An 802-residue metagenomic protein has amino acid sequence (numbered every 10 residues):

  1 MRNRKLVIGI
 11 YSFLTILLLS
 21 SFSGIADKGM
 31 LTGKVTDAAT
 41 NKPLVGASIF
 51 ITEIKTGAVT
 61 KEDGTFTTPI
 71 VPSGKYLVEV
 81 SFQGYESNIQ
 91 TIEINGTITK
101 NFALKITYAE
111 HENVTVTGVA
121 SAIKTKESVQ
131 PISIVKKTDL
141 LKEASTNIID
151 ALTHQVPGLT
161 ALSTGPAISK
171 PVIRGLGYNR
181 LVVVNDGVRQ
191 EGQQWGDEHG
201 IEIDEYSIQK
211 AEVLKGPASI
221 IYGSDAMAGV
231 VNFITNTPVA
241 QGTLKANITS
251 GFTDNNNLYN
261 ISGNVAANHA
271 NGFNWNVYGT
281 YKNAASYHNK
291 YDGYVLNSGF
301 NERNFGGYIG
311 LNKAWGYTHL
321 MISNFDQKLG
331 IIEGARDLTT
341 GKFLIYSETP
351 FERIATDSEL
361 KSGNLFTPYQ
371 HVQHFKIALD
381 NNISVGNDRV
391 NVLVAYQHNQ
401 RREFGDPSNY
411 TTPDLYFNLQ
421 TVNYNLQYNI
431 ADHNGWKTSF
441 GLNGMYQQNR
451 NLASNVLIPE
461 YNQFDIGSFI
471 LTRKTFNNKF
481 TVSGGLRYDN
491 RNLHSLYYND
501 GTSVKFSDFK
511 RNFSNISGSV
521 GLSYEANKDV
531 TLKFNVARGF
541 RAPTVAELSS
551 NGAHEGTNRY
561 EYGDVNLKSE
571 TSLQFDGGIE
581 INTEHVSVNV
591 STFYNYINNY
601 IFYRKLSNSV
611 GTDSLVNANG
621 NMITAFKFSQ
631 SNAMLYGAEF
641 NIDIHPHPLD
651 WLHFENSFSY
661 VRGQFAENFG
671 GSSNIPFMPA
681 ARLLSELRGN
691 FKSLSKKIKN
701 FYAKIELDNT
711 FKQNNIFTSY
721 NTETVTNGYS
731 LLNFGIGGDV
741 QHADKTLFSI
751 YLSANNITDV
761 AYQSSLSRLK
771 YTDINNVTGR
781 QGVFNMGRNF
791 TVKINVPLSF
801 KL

Functional and structural regions predicted by a protein language model:
T36, A47-T52, S81-Y85, N95-L141: Short, acidic, small-residue-rich periplasmic hinge/interaction motif at the N-terminus of Gram-negative outer-membrane
P69-I70, A161, V188-K215: Short acidic/polar hinge/loop motifs at secondary-structure boundaries that mediate gating or recognition
T99-A103, I148-A151, A167-V172, V184 (+4 more regions): N-terminal periplasmic accessory domains that precede and gate Gram-negative outer-membrane beta-barrel machines
G192, I208-Q209, I220-Y291, S298-F305 (+1 more regions): Outer-membrane beta-barrel translocator/receptor signature
A284, L296-S298, E302, G316-L379 (+7 more regions): Flexible loop and strand-edge segments within Gram-negative outer membrane beta-barrel domains
P413-Y428, Y562-K568, Q574, T583 (+3 more regions): Outer membrane beta-barrel strand-and-loop segments of large Gram-negative receptors, especially TonB-dependent
F540-R541, I597-N599, Y603, F654 (+2 more regions): C-terminal beta-signal and adjacent terminal beta-strands/loops of Gram-negative outer-membrane beta-barrel proteins
F593-I597, L615-Q713: Gram-negative outer-membrane beta-barrel transporters
